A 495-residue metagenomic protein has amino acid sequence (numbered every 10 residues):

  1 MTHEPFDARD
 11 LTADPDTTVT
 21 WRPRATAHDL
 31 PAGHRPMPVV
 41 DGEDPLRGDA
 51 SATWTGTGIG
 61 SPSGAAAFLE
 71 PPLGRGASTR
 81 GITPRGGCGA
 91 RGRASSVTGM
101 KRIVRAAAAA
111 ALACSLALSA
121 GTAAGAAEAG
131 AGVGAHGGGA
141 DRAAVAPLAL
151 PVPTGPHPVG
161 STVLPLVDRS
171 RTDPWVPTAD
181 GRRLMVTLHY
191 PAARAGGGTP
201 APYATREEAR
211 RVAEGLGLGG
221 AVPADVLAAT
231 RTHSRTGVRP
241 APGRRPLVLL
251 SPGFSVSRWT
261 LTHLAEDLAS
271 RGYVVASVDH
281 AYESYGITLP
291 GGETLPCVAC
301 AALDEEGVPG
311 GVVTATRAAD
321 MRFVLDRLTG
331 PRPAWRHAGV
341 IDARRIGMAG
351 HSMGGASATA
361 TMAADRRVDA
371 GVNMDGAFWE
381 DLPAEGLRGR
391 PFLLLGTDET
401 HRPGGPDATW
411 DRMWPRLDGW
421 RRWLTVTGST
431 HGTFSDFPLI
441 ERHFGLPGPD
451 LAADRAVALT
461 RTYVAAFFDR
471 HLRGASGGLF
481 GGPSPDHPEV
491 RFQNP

Functional and structural regions predicted by a protein language model:
M1-G86, A241-P242: Glycine/threonine-rich phosphate-binding loop and adjacent beta-strand/alpha-helix elements that clamp
L46, T230-R245, L249-T288, H401-G404: Short substrate-entry loop that stabilizes the transition state in hydrolases
M100-A129: Secretory targeting and sorting signals
G138-V248, P449, A453, R473: Domain-level recognition of soluble alpha/beta enzyme cores, biased toward histidine phosphatases/phosphomutases
A149-L150, A179, W414-P495: C-terminal catalytic-base region of ester-bond hydrolases, centering on the histidine of the charge-relay
Y282, T288-V340: Alpha/beta-hydrolase active-site loop
V324-G386: Primarily recognizes the serine-hydrolase "nucleophile elbow" in alpha/beta-hydrolase and SGNH/GDSL folds
D369-H431: The feature captures the conserved acid-bearing segment of alpha/beta-hydrolase catalytic domains
